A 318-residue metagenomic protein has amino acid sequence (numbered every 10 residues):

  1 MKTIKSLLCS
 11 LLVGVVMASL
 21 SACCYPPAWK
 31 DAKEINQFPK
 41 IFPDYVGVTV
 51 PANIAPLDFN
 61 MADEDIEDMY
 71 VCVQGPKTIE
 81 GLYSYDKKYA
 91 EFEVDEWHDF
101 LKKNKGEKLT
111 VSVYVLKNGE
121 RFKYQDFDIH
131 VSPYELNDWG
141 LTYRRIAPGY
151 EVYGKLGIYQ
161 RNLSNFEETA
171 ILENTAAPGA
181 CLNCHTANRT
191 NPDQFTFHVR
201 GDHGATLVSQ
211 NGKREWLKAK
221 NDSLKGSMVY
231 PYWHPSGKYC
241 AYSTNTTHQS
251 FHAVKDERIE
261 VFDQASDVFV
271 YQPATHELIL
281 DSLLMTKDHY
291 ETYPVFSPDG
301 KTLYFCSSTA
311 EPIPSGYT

Functional and structural regions predicted by a protein language model:
S19-A22: C-terminal motif of bacterial Sec signal peptides marking the signal peptidase cleavage site
K33-D44, T78-E96, S164-C181, S209-S227 (+1 more regions): Multi-bladed beta-propeller domains
I41, R121-Y150, S223-L224: Low-complexity, Pro/Ser/Thr- and charge-rich linker/hinge segments at domain boundaries
F42-D65: Contiguous beta-strand segments within globular domains
K102-N118: Short, aromatic- and glycine-rich surface loops/edge beta-strands on solvent-exposed regions
R145-K155, P178, V199-L207, D222-G226 (+3 more regions): A flexible loop/linker signature enriched in serine peptidases of the S9 family
Q194-F195, G237-C240, G300-L303: Hydrophobic beta-strand positions that form the internal "hydrophobic ladder" of WD40/Gbeta-like beta-propeller blades
